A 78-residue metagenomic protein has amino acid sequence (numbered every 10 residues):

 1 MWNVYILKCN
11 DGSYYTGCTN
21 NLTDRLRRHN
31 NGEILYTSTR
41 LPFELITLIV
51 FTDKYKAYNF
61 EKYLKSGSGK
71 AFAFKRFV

Functional and structural regions predicted by a protein language model:
M1-T16, N20-V78: Structure-specific nucleic-acid interaction/processing domains
